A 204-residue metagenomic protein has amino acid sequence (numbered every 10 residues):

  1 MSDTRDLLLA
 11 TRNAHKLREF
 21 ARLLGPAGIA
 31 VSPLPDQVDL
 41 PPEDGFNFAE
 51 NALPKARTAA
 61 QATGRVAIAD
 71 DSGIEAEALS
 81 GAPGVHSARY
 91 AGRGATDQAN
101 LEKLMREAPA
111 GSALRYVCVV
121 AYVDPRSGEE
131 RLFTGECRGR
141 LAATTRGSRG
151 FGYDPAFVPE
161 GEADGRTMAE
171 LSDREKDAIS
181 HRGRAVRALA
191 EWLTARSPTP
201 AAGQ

Functional and structural regions predicted by a protein language model:
S2-L8, H15-Q204: Anionic-ligand binding patches
